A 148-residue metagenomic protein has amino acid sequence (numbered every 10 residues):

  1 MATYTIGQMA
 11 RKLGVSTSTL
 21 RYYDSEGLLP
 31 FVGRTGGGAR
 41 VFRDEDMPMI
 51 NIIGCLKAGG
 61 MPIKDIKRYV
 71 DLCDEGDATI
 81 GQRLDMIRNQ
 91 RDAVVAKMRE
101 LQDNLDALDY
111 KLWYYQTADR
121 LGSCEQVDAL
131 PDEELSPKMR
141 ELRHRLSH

Functional and structural regions predicted by a protein language model:
M1-D71: Basic helix-turn-helix/winged-helix DNA-binding cores and closely related short helical interaction motifs
A10, L28-L29, P48, E75 (+2 more regions): A generic structural signal for solvent-exposed, polar alpha-helical segments
V15, Y22, D74, E141-H144 (+1 more regions): Generic detector of low-complexity/intrinsically disordered segments and short hydrophobic N-terminal stretches
G36, K57-G60, D74-D77, V95-M98 (+1 more regions): Residues at alpha-helix boundaries and short interhelical turns
D44-E45, G76-A78: Short secondary-structure transition/capping segments
C55-A58, D71-D74, W113, T117-R120: A generic structural signal for secondary-structure junctions that act as hinges or helix/strand caps at the edges
R68-D71, E75, D85-I87: Long, amphipathic alpha-helical segments that form or neighbor coiled-coils/leucine zippers used for dimerization
A78-H148: C-terminal regulatory/oligomerization modules of transcriptional regulators
